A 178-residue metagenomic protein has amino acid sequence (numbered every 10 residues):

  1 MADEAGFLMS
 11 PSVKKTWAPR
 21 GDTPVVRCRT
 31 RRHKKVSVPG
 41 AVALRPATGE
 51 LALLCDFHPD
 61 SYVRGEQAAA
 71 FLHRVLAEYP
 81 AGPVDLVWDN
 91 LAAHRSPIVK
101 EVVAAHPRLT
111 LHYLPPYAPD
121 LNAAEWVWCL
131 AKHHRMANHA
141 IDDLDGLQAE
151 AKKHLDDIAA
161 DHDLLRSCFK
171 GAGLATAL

Functional and structural regions predicted by a protein language model:
M1-H73, A172, T176-A177: Extended, low-complexity cationic-aromatic segments
A2-D3, G82-H94, Y117, N122: Acidic/histidine-rich, metal-coordinating catalytic segments
D3, G40-V42, L72, D89 (+3 more regions): Generic structural signal for small/hydrophobic residues in well-ordered secondary structure, especially within
M9, H94-R95: Short, solvent-exposed loop/turn segments at secondary-structure junctions
P24-R31, P107-A123, A140: RNase H-like polynucleotidyl transferase catalytic core
V75, L111-H112, K152: A generic "structured core" feature
S96-H106: Short, aromatic/basic amphipathic alpha-helical patches
E125-L178: C-terminal anion-handling pockets and recognition modules
